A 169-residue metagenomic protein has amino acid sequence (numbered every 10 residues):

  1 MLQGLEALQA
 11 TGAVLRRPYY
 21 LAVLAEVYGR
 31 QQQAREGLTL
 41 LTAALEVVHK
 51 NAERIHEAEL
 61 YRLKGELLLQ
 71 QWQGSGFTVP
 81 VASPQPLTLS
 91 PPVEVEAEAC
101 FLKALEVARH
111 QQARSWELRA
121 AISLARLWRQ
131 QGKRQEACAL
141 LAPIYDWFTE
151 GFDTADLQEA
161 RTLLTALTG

Functional and structural regions predicted by a protein language model:
M1-G169: Helix-coil-helix junctions within alpha-helical repeat/solenoid scaffolds
